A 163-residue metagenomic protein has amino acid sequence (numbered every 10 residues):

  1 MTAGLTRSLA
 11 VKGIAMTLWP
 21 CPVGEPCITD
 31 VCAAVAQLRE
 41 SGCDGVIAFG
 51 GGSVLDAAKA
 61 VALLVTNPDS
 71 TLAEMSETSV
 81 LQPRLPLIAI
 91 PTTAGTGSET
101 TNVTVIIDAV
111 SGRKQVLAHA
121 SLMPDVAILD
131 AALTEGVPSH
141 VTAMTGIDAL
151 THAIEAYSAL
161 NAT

Functional and structural regions predicted by a protein language model:
M1-G45: ATP/NTP phosphate-donor binding region
G4-L5, A33-V35, V54-N67, T100-T101: Short Gly/Thr/Asp-enriched flexible loops that form oxyanion-binding sites at enzyme active sites
L9, G13, L38, A62-V65 (+1 more regions): Structural signal for hydrophobic packing residues in well-ordered secondary-structure cores of soluble enzyme domains
T17-P20, I47, A57, A89-I90 (+1 more regions): General beta-strand structural signal in soluble alpha/beta enzymes
C43-K59, T92-S98: Glycine/serine-rich anion-binding loops at beta->alpha junctions that coordinate negatively charged ligand groups
T66-A162: A glycine/threonine-rich phosphate-anchoring loop and its flanking beta-alpha core in nucleotide/phosphate-binding
